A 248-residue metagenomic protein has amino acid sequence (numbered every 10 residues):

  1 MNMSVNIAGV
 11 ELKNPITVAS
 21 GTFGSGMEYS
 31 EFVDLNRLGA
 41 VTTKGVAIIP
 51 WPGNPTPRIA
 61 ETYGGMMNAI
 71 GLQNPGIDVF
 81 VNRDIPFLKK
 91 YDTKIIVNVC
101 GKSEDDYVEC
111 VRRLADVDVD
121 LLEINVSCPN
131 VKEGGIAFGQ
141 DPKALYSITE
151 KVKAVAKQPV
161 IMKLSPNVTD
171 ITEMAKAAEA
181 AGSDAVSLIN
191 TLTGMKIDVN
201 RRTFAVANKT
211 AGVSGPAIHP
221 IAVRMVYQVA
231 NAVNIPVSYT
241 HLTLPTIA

Functional and structural regions predicted by a protein language model:
M1-K94: N-terminal capping/small domains of soluble enzymes
P15, D92-I96, A156-S165, N231-Y239: Short beta-strand/loop segments at the ligand-binding rim of alpha/beta enzyme cores
V18, V41, F80, V97 (+4 more regions): Conserved, mostly hydrophobic/aromatic
F23, V99-V108, I161-A181: Active-site glycine- and acidic-residue-rich loops that bind and position anionic ligands or nucleotide-like cofactors
T42-I49, D120-C128, A185-T191: Non-cysteine beta-strand/loop elements that form the S-adenosyl-L-methionine
Y63-E123, C128-A137: Active-site beta->alpha loop and helix N-cap motifs at the rims of alpha/beta catalytic domains
M66-A69, N74, P129-K143, M174-I235: Glycine/Thr-rich beta-alpha phosphate-binding loop at enzyme active sites
T240-T246: Conserved small/polar residues in nucleotide/adenosyl-binding loops
